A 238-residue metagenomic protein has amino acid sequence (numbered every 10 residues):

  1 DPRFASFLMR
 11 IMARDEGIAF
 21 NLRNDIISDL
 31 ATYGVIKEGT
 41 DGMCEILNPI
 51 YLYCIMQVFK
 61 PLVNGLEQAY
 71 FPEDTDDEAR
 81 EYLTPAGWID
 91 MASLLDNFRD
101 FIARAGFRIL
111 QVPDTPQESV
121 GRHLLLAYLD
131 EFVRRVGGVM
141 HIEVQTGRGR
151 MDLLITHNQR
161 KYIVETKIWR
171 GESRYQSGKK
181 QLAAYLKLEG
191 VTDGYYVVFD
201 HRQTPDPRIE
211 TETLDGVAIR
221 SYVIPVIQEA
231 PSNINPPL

Functional and structural regions predicted by a protein language model:
D1, A13-A19, R108-V120, H141-Q145 (+1 more regions): Short, contiguous acidic/charged loop-to-helix segments that flank catalytic cores in large enzymes
D1-G34, G39-T40, Q68-W88: Winged-helix-like regulatory helical subdomains adjacent to P-loop NTPase cores
I36-T75: Short capping/hinge segments at domain boundaries that bridge a core fold to an adjacent linker or tail
N97-M140: Acidic-basic catalytic patches of nuclease active cores, encompassing PD-(D/E)XK and other metal-cofactor nuclease
V133-Q159: Active-site metal-binding core of divalent-cation-utilizing nuclease and nuclease-like domains
L153-I155, Q159-R170, Y185: Conserved catalytic cores of phosphodiester-cleaving nucleases, focusing on short active-site segments
Y175-K179, L186-L214: Nucleic-acid nuclease catalytic cores
E212-L238: Intrinsically disordered, low-complexity terminal regions enriched in charged/polar residues
